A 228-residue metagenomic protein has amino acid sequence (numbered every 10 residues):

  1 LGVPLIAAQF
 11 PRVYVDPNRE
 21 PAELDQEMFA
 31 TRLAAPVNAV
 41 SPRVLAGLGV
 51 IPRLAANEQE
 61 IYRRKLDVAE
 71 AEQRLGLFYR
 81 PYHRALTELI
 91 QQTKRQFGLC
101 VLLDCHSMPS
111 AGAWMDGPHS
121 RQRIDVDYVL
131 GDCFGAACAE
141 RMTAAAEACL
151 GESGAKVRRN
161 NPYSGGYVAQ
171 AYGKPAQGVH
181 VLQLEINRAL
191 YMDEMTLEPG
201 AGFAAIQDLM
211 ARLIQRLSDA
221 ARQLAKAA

Functional and structural regions predicted by a protein language model:
L1-L102, S107-L182, I186-L190, E194-A228: N-terminal catalytic or cofactor-binding beta/alpha core of small enzyme domains
